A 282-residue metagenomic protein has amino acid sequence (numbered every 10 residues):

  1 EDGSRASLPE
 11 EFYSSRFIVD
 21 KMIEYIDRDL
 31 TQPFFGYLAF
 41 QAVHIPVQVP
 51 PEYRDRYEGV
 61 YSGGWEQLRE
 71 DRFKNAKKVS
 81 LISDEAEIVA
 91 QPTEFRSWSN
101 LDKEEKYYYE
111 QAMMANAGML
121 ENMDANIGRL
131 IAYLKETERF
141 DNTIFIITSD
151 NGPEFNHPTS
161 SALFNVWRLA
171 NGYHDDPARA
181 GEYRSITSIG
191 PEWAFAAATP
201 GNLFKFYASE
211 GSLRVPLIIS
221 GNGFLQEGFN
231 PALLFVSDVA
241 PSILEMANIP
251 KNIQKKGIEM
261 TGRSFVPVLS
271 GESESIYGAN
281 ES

Functional and structural regions predicted by a protein language model:
E1-E10, A42-P51, E272, A279: Catalytic-site neighborhoods of secreted/periplasmic enzymes that process anionic sulfate/phosphate groups
E1-S7, F95-A112, P216, S220-L225: Short glycine/proline-rich turn/loop motifs
S7-S15, E105-E121, T187: Short acidic-aromatic active-site loops that bind/stabilize oxyanions
S15-E94, M119, M123, G128 (+2 more regions): Active-site regions of oxyanion-processing enzymes, predominantly non-cytosolic
R16-D20, E70, M114, E121-G128 (+3 more regions): A structural signal for well-ordered alpha-helical segments within the folded catalytic domains of diverse enzymes
F34-A39, I144-T148, P200, L217-I219 (+2 more regions): Structural recognition of the beta-strand scaffold that forms the well-ordered cores of secreted hydrolase catalytic
Q48-V49, A132-S220: Histidine-centered active-site microenvironments of extracellular/periplasmic hydrolases and transferases
Y183-E210, F224-A232, V236-S282: C-terminal cap/loop subdomain of S1 sulfatases and analogous C-terminal strand-loop tails that border
